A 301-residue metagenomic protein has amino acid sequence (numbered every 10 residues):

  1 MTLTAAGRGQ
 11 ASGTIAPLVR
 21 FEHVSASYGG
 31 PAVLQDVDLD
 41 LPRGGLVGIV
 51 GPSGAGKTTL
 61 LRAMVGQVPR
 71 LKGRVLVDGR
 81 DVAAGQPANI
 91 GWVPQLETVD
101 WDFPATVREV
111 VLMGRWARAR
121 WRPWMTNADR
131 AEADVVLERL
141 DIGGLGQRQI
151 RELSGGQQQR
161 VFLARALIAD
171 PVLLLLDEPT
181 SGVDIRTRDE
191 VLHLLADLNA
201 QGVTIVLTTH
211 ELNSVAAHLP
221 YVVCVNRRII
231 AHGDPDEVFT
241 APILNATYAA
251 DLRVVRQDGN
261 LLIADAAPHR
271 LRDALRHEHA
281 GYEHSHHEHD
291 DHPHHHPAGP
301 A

Functional and structural regions predicted by a protein language model:
V65: Helix-to-loop junction immediately C-terminal to a conserved catalytic motif
R70-Q86, I90: Conserved ABC transporter NBD signature motif
L112, T126-L145: Conserved ABC ATPase "signature" region
Q149-L153, Q157: Conserved ABC ATPase signature
D170: Conserved catalytic motifs of ABC-family nucleotide-binding domains
L174-D177: Catalytic Walker B motif of ABC-type/P-loop ATPase nucleotide-binding domains
A241, A246-A301: ABC ATPase nucleotide-binding domains
